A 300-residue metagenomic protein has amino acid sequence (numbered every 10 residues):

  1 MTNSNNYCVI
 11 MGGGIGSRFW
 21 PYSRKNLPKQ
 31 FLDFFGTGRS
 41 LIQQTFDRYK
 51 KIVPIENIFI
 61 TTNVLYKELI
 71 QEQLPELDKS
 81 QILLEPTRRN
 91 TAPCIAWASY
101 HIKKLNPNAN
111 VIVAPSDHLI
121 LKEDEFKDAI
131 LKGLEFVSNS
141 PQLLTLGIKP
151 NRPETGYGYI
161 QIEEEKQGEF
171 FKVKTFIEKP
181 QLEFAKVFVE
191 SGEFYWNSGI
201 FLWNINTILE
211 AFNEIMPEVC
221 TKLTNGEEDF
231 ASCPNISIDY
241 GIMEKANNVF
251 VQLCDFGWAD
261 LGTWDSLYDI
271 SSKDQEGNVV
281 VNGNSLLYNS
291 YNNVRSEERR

Functional and structural regions predicted by a protein language model:
M1-I10, R18-K25, G36-P115, L121-D124 (+1 more regions): Conserved N-terminal catalytic core of the sugar/cofactor nucleotidyltransferase
T2-N5, I205-R300: Left-handed beta-helix
I10-G12, T61, I112-P115, T145-K149 (+2 more regions): Short beta-strand segments
N26, L65, N90-P93, D124 (+10 more regions): Conserved active-site and cofactor/substrate-binding residues in soluble primary-metabolism enzymes
I42, A98, D117, I160 (+2 more regions): Residue-level signal for inorganic ion chemistry
E123-C220, D229-F230: Conserved core of the sugar-phosphate nucleotidyltransferase
